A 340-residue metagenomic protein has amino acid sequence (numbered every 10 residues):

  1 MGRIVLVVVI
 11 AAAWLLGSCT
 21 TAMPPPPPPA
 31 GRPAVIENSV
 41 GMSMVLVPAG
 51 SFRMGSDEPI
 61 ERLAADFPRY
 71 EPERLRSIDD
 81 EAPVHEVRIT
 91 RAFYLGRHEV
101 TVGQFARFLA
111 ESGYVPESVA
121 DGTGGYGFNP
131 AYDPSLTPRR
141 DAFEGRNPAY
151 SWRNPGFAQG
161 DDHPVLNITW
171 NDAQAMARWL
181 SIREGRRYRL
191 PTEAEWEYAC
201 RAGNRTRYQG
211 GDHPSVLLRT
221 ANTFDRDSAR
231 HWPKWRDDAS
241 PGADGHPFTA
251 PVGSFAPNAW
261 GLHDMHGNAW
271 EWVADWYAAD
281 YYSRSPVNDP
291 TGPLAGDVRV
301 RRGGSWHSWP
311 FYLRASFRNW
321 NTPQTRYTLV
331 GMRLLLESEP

Functional and structural regions predicted by a protein language model:
G2-F143, W170-N171, R178, N204 (+1 more regions): Short, compositionally biased
R53, E58-R62, D66-S77, V115 (+2 more regions): Functional-site microenvironments in short loops/helix caps that host divalent-cation chemistry
